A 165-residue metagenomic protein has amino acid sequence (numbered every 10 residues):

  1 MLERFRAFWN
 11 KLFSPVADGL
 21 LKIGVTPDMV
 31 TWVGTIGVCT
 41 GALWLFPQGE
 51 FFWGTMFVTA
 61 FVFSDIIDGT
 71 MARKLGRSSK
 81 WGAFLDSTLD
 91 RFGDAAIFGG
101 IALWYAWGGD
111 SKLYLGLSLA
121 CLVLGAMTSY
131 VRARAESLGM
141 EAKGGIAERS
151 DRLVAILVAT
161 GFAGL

Functional and structural regions predicted by a protein language model:
M1-V62, A96-L165: Hydrophobic alpha-helical transmembrane segments
N10, S14, D68, A72 (+2 more regions): Juxtamembrane helix-capping/reentrant segments at transmembrane boundaries
F61-S64, G82: Hydrophobic "anchor" residues on beta-strands that sit immediately upstream of conserved functional sites
D65, D86, G125: Conserved G/P- and acidic residue-centered "switch" motifs that form tight phosphate/ATP-binding loops in soluble
G93: A glycine-rich phosphate/pyrophosphate-binding beta-strand-loop-alpha-helix module
